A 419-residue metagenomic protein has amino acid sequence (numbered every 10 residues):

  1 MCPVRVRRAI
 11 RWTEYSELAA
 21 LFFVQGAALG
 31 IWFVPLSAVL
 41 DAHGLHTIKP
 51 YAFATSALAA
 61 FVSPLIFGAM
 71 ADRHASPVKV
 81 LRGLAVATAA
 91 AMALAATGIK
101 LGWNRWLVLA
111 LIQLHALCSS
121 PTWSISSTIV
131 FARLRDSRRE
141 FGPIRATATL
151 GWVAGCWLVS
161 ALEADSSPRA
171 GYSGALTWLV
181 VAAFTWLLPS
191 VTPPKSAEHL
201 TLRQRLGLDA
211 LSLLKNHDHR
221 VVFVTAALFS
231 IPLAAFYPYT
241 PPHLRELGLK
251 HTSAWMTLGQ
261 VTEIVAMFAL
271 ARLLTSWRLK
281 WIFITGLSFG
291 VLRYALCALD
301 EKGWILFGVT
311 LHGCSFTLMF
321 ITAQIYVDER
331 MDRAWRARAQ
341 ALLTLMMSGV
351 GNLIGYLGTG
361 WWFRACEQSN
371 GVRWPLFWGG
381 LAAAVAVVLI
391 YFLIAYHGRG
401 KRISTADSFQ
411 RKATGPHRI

Functional and structural regions predicted by a protein language model:
C2-W12, P189-T225, R411-G415: Juxtamembrane intracellular "pre-TM" segments in multi-pass secondary transporters
V6-A59, D218-T257: Helix-loop boundary and gating motifs at the non-cytosolic
F23, A91, W103-I125, I129 (+2 more regions): Hydrophobic core of transmembrane alpha-helices in multi-pass small-molecule transporters, especially MFS/SLC-type
L36, S119-R135, L318-D332: Intracellular juxtamembrane helix-capping segments at the cytosolic ends of symmetry-related transmembrane helices
V62-S76, E163, V265-L279, F363-R364: Helix-to-loop junctions at the C-terminal end of transmembrane segments in multipass secondary transporters
P77, A161-W178, G360-V385: A membrane-interface helix-boundary motif in multi-pass transporters
V86-G102, S288-E301: C-terminal ends and interior cores of transmembrane alpha-helices in multi-pass membrane transporters/permeases
L94-K100, W178-T192, G349, F377-I419: Multi-pass alpha-helical transporter architecture, strongest for 12-TM Major Facilitator/SLC carriers used
